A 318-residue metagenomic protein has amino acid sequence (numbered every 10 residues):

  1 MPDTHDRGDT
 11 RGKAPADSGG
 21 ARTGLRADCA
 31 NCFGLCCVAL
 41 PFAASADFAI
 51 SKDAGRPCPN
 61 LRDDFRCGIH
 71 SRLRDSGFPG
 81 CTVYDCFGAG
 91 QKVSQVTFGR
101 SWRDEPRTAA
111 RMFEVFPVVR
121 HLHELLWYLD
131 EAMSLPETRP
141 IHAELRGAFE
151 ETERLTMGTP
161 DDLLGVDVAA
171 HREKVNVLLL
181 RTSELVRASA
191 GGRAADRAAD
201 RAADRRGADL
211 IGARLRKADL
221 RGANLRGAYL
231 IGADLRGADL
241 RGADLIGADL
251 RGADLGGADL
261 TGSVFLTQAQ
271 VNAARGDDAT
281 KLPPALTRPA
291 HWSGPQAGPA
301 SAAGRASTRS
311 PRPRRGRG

Functional and structural regions predicted by a protein language model:
M1-A143, A148-V166, H171-K174, L178-A190: Hydrophobic scaffolds flanking metal-cofactor catalytic centers in soluble metalloenzymes
A188-R317: Tandem repeat scaffolds
